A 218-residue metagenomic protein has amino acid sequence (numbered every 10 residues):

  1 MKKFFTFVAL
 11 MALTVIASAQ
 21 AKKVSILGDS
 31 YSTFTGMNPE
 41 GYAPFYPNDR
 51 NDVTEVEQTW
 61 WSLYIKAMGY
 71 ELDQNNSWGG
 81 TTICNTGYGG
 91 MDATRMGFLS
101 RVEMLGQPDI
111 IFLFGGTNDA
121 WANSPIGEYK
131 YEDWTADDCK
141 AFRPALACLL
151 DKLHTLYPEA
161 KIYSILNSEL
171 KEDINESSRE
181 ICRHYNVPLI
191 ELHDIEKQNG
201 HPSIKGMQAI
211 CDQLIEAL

Functional and structural regions predicted by a protein language model:
M1-F4: Positively charged n-region of N-terminal signal peptides that target proteins for export
T6-A9: Internal alpha-helical transmembrane segments of multi-pass membrane proteins, especially GPCRs
M11-S18: Hydrophobic h-region of N-terminal signal peptides that target proteins for export in Gram-negative bacteria
S18-V24, T59-K66, G90-P108: Short amphipathic alpha-helices and their capping/turn segments at secondary-structure boundaries
A19-S77: Serine-esterase "nucleophile elbow" of acetyl-processing enzymes
T33-F34, T81-I83, A120, L170: Active-site loop signature of alpha/beta-hydrolase-fold enzymes
T35-T54, S77-A93, G127-A136: Acidic/histidine-rich helix-loop elements that form or flank divalent-metal/phosphate-binding sites at the catalytic
T94-L218: Alpha-helical cap/lid subdomain in secreted, periplasmic, or secretory-pathway luminal O-acyl-processing enzymes
